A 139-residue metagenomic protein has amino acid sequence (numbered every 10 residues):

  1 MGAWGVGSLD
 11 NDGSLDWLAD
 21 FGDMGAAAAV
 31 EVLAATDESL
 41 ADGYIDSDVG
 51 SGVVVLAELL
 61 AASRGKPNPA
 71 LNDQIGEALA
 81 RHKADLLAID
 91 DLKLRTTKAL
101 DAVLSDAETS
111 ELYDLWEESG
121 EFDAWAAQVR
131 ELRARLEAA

Functional and structural regions predicted by a protein language model:
M1-I45: Short terminal alpha-helical segments
M24, S63-K66, V103-D106: Residue-level signature of the C-terminal ends
A28, D48-V55, L92-R95: Residue-level detector of well-ordered alpha-helical segments, enriched for hydrophobic/aromatic packing positions
T36-L40, V49-G50, E137-A139: Gly-Asp-aromatic-enriched flexible segments
D42-Y44, A84-A88: Helix-loop junctions that connect tandem helical modules in alpha-solenoid scaffolds
S51-G65: Short, hydrophobic/amphipathic alpha-helical patches that form generic packing surfaces within helical domains
A62-I75: Short, solvent-exposed secondary-structure capping/transition elements
D90-A139: Low-complexity intrinsically disordered segments
